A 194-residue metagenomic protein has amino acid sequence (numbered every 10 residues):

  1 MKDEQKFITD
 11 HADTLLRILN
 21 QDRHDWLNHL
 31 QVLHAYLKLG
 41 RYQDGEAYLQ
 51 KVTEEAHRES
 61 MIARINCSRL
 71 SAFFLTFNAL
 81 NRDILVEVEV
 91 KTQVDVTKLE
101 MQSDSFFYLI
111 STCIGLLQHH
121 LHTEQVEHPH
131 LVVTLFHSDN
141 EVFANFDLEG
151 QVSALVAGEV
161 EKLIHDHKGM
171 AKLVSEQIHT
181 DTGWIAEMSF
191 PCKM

Functional and structural regions predicted by a protein language model:
M1-L15: Conserved signal-transmission helix
I18, R23-L39, Q102-T134, K162-L163: Conserved ATP-binding N-box helix of the HATPase_c
L27-A63: DHp/HisKA dimerization-phosphotransfer hairpin of two-component histidine kinases
N66-I84: Short beta-to-alpha transition helix within the HATPase_c
E89-V96: Conserved catalytic submotifs in the C-terminal HATPase_c
Q93, H122-V156, A186: Conserved beta-strand-loop-beta-strand hairpin that lines the nucleotide-binding pocket of ATP/GTP-utilizing enzymes
A154-D181: ATP phosphate-binding glycine-rich loop and adjacent ATP-lid/helix-beta elements within ATP-binding kinase/ATPase
E176-M194: C-terminal edge-of-domain segments
